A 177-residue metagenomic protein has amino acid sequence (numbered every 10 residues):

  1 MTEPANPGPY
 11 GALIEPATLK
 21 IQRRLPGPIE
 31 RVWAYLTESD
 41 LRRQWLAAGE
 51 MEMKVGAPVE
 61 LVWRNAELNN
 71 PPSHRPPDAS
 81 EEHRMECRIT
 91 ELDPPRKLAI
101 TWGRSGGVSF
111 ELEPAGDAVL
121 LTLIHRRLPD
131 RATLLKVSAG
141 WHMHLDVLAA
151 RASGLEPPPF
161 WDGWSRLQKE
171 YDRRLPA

Functional and structural regions predicted by a protein language model:
M1-K54: Hydrophobic ligand-binding cavity/cleft-lining segments
T2-P4, R126-A177: A conserved amphipathic terminal alpha-helix motif
E3-G8, A57, D78, E82-R84 (+2 more regions): Charge-dense, helix-prone N-terminal extensions
G11-A12, M51, I89, F110-L112: A structural signal for short hydrophobic beta-strand segments in well-ordered beta-sheet cores
K20, E82-E86, S105-S109: Short, surface-exposed coil-to-beta transition loops
K20, S39-E82, D162-R166: Short beta-edge strand/loop motif at the mouth of beta-sheet-based domains
W33-L36, W45, C87, L92 (+2 more regions): Tryptophan-centric aromatic hotspots in well-structured domains and transmembrane helices
E91, K97-A150: Beta-strand/loop substructures that line and gate deep hydrophobic ligand-binding cavities in soluble
